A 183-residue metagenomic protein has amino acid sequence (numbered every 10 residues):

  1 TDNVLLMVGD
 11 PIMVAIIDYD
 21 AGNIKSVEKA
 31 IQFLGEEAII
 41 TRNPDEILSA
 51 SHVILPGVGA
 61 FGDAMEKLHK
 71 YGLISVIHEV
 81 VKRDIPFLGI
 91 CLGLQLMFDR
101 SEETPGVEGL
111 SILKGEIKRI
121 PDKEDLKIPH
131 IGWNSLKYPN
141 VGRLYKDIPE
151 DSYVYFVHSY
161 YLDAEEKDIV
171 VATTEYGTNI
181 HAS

Functional and structural regions predicted by a protein language model:
T1-I12: Short, Lys/Arg-enriched N-terminal segments with co-localized hydrophobic residues within the first ~10-30 amino acids
V14-E36: N-terminal beta1-alpha1 ligand-phosphate binding loop
E37, H52, P86-L88, Y153: Structural signature of beta-strand start/N-cap positions in the alpha/beta core of ABC transporter nucleotide-binding
A38-S49: Short acidic low-complexity segments
I47-G57: Short acidic/histidine-rich motifs immediately flanking catalytic phosphotransfer sites in two-component signaling
G59-I131: Cysteine-nucleophile active-site neighborhood
R100-E175: Pocket-forming structural segment of enzyme catalytic cores
H181-S183: Short, surface-exposed beta-strand/loop micro-motifs that present aromatic residues
